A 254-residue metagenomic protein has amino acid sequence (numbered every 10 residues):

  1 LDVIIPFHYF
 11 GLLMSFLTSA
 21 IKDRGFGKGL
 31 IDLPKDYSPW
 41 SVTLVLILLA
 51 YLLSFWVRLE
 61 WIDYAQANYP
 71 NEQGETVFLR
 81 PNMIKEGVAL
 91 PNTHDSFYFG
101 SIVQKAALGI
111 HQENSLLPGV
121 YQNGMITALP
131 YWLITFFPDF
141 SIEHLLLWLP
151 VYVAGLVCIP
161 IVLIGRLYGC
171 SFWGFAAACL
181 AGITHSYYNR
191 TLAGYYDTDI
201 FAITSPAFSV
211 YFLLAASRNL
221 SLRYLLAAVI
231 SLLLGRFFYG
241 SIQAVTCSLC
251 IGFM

Functional and structural regions predicted by a protein language model:
L1-N82, L167, F175: Start-transfer (signal-anchor) and selected internal transmembrane alpha helices of multi-pass inner/ER membrane
L30-V57, V88-I102, L108-I110, Y121 (+3 more regions): Generic N-terminal leader segments that precede the first folded domain
V57-N114, T135: Extracytoplasmic loop-helix module adjacent to an early transmembrane segment
T93, N123, Y152-G155: Intrinsic disorder
D95-G109, L116-F140, D199, G235: Short hydrophobic/aromatic helix or loop-helix immediately within or flanking a transmembrane segment in polytopic
N114-S115, Y187: Flexible loop linkers connecting adjacent transmembrane helices in multi-pass alpha-helical membrane transporters
I142-L146: Short alpha-helical transmembrane interface motifs in multi-pass membrane proteins
L149-I164, F172-M254: Membrane-embedded helix bundles of polyisoprenyl
